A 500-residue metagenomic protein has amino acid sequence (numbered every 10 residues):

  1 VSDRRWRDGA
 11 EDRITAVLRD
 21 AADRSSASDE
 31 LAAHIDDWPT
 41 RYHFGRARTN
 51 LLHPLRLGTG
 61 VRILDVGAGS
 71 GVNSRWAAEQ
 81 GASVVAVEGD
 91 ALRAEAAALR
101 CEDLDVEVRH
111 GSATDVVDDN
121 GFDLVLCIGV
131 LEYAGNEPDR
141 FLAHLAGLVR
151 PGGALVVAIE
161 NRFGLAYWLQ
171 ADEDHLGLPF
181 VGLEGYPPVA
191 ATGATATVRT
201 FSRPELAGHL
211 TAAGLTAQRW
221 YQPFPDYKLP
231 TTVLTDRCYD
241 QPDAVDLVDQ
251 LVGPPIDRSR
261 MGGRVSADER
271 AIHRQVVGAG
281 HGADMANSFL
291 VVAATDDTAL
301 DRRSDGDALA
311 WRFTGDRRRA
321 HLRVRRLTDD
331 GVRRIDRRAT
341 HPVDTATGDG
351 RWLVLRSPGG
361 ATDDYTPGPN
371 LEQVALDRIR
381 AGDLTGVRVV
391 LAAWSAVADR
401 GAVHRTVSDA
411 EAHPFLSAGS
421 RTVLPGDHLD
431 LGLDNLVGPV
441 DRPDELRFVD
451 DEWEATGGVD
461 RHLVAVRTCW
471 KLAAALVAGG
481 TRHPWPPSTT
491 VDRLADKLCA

Functional and structural regions predicted by a protein language model:
V1-D23: N-terminal auxiliary segments of SAM/dcSAM-dependent transferases
S70-G81: Conserved SAM-binding loop of SAM-dependent methyltransferases across substrates and taxa, primarily the Class I
V117-V125: A short acidic, Gly/Pro-enriched loop at the edge of an enzyme's catalytic core that lines a small-molecule cofactor
D139-A154: A short glycine-rich, Lys/Arg-flanked "PGG" loop and its adjoining helix->strand segment in the class I
V157-P179: Conserved class I S-adenosyl-L-methionine
A196-W220: Short alpha-helix
A299-A410: Conserved ATP-binding subdomain of kinase catalytic cores across diverse folds
F415-H483: Catalytic activation segment of kinase domains across protein kinase-like and atypical kinase folds
